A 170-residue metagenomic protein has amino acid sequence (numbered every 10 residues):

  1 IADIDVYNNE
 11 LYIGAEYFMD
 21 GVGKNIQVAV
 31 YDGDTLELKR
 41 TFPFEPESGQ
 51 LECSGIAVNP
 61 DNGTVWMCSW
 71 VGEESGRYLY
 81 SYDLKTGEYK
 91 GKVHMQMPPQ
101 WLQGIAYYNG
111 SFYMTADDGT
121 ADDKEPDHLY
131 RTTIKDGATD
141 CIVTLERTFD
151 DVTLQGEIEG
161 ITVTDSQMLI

Functional and structural regions predicted by a protein language model:
I1, E37-P46, E88-M95, C141-D151: A short beta-strand motif characteristic of beta-propeller blades
I1-F18, T41-P46: Blade-loop segments of beta-propeller domains
I1-V6, S48-N59, M97-A106, T153-V163: Repeated scaffold domains used in trafficking and secretory/extracellular systems, primarily beta-propellers
N8-E10, D61-G63, N109-S111, D165-Q167: Short coil/turn segments that connect the beta-strands within blades of beta-propeller domains
G14-Y17, M67-V71, T115-D118, I170: Recurrent small/Gly-Pro-centered beta-turn motifs in extracellular repeat architectures
D20-A29, E74-S81, A121-T132, I170: Structural motif
Y31-L36, D83-G87, T133-A138: Short loop/turn segments that connect beta-strands within beta-propeller blades
M97-A138: Loop/turn-rich, solvent-exposed surfaces of beta-rich toroidal or solenoidal domains
